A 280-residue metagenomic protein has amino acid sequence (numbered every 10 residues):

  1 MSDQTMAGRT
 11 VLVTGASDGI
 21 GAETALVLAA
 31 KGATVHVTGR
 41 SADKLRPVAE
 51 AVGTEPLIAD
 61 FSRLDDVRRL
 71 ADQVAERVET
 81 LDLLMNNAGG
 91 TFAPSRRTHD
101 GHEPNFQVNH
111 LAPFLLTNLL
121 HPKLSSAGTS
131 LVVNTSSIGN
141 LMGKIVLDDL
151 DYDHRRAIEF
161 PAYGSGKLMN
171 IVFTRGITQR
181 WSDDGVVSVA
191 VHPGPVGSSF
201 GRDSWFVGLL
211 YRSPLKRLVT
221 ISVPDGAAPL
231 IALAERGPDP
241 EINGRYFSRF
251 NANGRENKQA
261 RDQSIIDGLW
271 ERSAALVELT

Functional and structural regions predicted by a protein language model:
M1-S199, V277-T280: Rossmann-fold NAD(P)H-dependent dehydrogenase/reductase core
I145-D151, D203-V207, F247: Short, flexible, mixed-charge acidic loops at enzyme active sites
L147-D149, A232-L233, E256-N257: Short, highly charged low-complexity linear segments
Y152-H154, F206-K216: A short C-terminal helix-loop "cap" of Rossmann-like NAD(P)-dependent dehydrogenase/epimerase domains
G166, A190, P214-G254, Q263-D267 (+1 more regions): C-terminal helical subdomain
S182, W205, E235-P238: Hydrophobic alpha-helix feature that most strongly marks membrane-spanning transmembrane helices and their immediate
R202, K258-A260: Short glycine/threonine-rich loop-to-helix capping motif typified by GTGT followed within a few residues by an Asp-Pro
W270-E278: C-terminal boundary and immediately downstream tail of ABC-type ATPase nucleotide-binding domains
